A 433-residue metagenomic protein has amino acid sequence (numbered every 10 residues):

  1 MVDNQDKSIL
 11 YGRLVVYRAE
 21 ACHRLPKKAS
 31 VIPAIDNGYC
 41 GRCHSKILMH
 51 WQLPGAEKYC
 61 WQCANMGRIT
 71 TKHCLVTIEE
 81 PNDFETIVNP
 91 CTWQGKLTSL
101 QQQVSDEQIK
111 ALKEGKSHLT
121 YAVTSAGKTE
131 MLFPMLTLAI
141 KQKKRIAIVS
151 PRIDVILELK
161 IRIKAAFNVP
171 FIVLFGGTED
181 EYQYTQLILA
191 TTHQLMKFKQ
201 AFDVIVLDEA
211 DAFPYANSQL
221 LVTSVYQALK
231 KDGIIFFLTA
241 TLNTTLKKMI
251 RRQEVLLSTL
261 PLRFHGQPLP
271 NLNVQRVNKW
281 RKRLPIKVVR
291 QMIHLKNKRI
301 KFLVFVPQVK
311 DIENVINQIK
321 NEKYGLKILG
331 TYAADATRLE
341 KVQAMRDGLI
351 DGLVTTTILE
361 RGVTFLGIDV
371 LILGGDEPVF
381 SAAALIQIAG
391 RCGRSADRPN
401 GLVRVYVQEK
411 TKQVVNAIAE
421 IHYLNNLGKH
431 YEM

Functional and structural regions predicted by a protein language model:
A29, P33-D83: Interdomain "pre-motor" coupling segment immediately N-terminal to P-loop NTPase/helicase cores
W93-E114: N-terminal pre-P-loop "Q-motif" helix
T120-T129, A139-I140, K144-L159, P285 (+1 more regions): Conserved strand-helix element at the start of the C-terminal RecA-like helicase core
M131-M135: Hydrophobic positions on the alpha1 helix immediately C-terminal to the Walker A/P-loop
S150-E158, R162, F171-Y182, A190-K197 (+3 more regions): Conserved helicase motor
Q200-R276, R283: Post-DEXD/H (motif II) to motif III coupling segment of the RecA-like Helicase ATP-binding lobe
E209-A212, V342, R346-D351, T355-P399 (+1 more regions): Conserved RecA-like helicase motor core of SF1/SF2 enzymes
L229-T245, L385, A389-E420: Conserved segment of the helicase C-terminal RecA-like domain
